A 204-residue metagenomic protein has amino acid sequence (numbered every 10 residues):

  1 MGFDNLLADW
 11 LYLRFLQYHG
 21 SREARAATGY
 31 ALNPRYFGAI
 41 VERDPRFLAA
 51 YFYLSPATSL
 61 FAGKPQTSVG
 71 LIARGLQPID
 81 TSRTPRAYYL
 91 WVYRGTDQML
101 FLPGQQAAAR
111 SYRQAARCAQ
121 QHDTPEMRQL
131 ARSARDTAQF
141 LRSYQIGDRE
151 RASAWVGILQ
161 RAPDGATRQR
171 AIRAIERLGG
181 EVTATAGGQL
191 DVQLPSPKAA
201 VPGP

Functional and structural regions predicted by a protein language model:
M1, Y18, A26-D44, T67-D80: Amphipathic alpha-helices of TPR/Sel1-like and other helical repeat/solenoid scaffolds
F3-R22, D44-T58, T84-F101, R113 (+1 more regions): Amphipathic alpha-helical repeat scaffolds of TPR domains
A24-P34, A62-A73, Q105-R113, D148: Helix-turn-helix repeat elements of alpha-solenoid scaffolds
F37-G38, A62-G63, I72, D80 (+6 more regions): Charge-rich, low-complexity amphipathic helices in intrinsically disordered tails/linkers adjacent to domains
A39, R74-Q77, R113-R117, G157-I158: The canonical alpha-helical register within tetratricopeptide repeats
D44, I79, C118-H122, A162-A166: Alpha-helical junction/boundary sensor with strong preference for TPR arrays
S55-A73, P78, P85, W91-V92: Long, hydrophobic, well-ordered secondary-structure blocks that form the structural core and pocket-lining surfaces
L130-P204: Terminal, low-structured helical/coil segments at or just beyond the last alpha-helical repeat
